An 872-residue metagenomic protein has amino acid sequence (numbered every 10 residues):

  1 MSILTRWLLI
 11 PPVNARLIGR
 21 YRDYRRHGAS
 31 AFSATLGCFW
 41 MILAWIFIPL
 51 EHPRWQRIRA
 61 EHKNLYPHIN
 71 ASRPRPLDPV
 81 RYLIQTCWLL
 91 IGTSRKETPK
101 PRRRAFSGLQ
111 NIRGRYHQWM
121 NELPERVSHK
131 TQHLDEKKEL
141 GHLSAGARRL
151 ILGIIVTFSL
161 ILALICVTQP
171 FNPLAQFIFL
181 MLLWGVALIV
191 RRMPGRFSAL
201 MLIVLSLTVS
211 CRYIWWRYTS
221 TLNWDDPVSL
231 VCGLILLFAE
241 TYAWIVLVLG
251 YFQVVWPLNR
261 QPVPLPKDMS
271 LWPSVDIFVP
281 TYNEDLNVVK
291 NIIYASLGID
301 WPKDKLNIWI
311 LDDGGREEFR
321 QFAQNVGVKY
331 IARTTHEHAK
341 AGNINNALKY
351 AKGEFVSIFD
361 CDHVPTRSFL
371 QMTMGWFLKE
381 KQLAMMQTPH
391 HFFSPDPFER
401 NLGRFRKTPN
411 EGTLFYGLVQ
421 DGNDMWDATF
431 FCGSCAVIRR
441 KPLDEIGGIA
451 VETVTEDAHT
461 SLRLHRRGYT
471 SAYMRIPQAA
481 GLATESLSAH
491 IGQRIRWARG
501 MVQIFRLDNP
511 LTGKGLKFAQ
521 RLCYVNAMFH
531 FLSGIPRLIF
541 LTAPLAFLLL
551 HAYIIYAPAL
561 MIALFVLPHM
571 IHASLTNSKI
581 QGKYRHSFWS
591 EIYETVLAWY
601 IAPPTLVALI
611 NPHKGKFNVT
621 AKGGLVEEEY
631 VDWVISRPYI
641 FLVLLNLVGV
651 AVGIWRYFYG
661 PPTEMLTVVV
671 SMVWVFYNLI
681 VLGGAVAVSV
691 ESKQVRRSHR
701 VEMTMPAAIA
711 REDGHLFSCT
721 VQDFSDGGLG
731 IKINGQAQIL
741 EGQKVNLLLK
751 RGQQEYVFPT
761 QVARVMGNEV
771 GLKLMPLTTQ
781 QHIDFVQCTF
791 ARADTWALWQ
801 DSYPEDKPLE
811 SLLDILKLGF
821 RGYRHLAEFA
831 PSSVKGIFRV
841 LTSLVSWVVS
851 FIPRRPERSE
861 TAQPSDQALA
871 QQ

Functional and structural regions predicted by a protein language model:
S2-L271, C523, S533-R537, Y659-S689 (+1 more regions): N-terminal membrane-anchoring/stem segments of glycan-assembly enzymes
W7-L8, V13-A15, R25, E629-Q872: Structured alpha-helical
Q253, I331-F355, R367-V454, H465-R466 (+2 more regions): Long helical/loop segments within the catalytic core of UDP-sugar-dependent glycosyltransferases, especially the large
S274-D276, N307, H459: Cell-envelope/extracellular polymer assembly enzymes that use nucleotide-activated donors
Y294-K305: Short, acidic, metal-binding catalytic loop of nucleotide-sugar glycosyltransferases
D312-F319, T335-H336: A conserved acidic beta->alpha catalytic loop
D360-V364: The conserved acidic donor/metal-binding loop of glycosyltransferases
R463-A479: Catalytic donor-sugar/metal-binding loop of nucleotide-sugar-dependent glycosyltransferases
